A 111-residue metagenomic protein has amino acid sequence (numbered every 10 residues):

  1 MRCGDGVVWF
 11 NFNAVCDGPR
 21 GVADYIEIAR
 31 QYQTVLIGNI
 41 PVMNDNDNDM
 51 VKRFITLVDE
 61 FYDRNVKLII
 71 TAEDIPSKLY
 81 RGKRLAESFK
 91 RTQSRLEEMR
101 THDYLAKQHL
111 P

Functional and structural regions predicted by a protein language model:
M1-D59: Conserved helicase/translocase motor-coupling segment
Q33-P111: Terminal-proximal interaction/regulatory segments of ATP-powered molecular machines
